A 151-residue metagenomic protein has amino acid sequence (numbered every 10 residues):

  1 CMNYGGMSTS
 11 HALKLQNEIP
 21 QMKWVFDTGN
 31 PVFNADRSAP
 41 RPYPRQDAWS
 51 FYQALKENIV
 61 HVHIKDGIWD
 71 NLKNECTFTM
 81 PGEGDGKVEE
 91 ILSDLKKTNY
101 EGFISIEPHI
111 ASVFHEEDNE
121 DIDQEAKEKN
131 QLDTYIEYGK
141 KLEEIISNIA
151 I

Functional and structural regions predicted by a protein language model:
M2-Y4: Eukaryote-skewed repeat-based solenoidal scaffolds used as protein-protein interaction platforms, primarily
G6-I151: Histidine-acidic metal/acid-base catalytic patches
